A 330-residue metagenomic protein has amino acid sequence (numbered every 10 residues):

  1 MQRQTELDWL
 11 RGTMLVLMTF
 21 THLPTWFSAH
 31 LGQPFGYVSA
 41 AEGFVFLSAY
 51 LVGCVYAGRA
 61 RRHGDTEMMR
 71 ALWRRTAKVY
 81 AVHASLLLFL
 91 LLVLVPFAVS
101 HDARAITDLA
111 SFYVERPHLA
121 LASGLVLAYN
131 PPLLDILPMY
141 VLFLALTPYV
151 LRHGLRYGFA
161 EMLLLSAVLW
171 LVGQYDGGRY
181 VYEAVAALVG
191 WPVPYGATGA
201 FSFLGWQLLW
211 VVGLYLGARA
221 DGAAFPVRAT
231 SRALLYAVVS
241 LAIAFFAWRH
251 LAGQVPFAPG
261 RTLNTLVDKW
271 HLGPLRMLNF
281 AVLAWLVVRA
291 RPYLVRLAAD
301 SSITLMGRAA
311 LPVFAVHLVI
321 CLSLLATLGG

Functional and structural regions predicted by a protein language model:
M1-G330: Alpha-helical transmembrane segments and their immediate juxtamembrane cytosolic regions
